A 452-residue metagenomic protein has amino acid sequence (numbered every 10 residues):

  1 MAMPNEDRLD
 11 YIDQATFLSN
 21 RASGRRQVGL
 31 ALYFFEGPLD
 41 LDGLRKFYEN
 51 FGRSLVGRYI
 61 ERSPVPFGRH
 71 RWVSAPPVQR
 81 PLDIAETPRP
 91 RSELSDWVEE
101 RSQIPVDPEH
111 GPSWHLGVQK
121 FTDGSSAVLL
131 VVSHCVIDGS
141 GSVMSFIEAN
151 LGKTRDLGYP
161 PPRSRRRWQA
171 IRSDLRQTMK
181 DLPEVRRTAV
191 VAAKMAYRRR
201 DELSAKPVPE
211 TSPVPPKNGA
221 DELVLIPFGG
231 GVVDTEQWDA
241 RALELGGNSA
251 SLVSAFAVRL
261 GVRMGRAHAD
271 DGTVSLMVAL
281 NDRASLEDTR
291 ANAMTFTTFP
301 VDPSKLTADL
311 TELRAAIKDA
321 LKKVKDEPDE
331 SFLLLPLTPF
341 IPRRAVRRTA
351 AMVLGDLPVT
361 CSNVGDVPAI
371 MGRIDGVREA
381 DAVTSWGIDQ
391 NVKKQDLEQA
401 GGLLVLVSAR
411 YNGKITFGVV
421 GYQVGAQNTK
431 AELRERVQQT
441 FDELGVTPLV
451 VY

Functional and structural regions predicted by a protein language model:
A2-D7, L32-G52, E61-G387, N391-A400 (+3 more regions): Soluble acyl-CoA-dependent acyltransferase catalytic core bearing the H(X)4D motif
M3-E36: Short, Lys/Arg-rich amphipathic segments at extreme N-termini
I12-N20, P112-W114, A400-L404: Short amphipathic beta-strand starts and helix->beta connectors
L55-V56: Short, well-structured hydrophobic secondary-structure segments
L116-V118, V405-S408: Short amphipathic beta-strand and strand-loop transition segments with alternating hydrophobic
